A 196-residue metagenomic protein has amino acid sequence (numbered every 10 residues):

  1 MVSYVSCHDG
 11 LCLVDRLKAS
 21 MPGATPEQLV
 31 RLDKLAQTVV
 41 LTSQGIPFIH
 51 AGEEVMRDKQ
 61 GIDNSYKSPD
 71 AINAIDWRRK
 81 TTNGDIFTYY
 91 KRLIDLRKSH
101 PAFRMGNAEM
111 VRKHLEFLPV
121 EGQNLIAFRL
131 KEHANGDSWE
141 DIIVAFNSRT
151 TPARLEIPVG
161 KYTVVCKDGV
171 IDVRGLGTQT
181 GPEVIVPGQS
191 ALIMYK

Functional and structural regions predicted by a protein language model:
M1-G160: Loop/helix patches that line or flank the sugar-binding groove of alpha-linked glycan CAZymes
V120, K167, V173-G175, Q179: Intrinsically disordered, low-complexity segments enriched in small/polar residues
P158-D172: Solvent-exposed beta-hairpin/edge-strand motifs
L176-K196: C-terminal beta-strand-rich structural cap/linker in extracellular carbohydrate-active enzymes
